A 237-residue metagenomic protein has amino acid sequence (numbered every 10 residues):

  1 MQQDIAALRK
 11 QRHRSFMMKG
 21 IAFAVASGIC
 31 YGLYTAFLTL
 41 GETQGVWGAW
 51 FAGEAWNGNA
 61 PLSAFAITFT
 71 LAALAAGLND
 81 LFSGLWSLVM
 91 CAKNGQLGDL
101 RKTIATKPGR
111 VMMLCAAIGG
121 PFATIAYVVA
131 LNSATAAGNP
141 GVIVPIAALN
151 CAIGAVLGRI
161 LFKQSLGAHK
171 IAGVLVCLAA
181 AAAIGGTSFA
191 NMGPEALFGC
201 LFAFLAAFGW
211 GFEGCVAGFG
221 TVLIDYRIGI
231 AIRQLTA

Functional and structural regions predicted by a protein language model:
M1-I118, T124-V128, S133, S165-I171 (+4 more regions): Membrane-interface interhelical linkers
G28, G32, A116-P121, A147-A148 (+1 more regions): Residue-level hotspots within the lipid-embedded alpha helices of multi-pass solute transporters
F37, A126, I153-L157, F212 (+1 more regions): Hydrophobic side-chain positions within alpha-helical transmembrane segments of multi-pass secondary transporters
F82, A123, I146-I160, V176 (+1 more regions): Alpha-helical transmembrane segments of compact multi-pass small-molecule transporters, enriched in specific families
A92-K93, A134, I160-L161, A180-A190 (+1 more regions): Helix-loop junctions at the membrane-solvent interface of multi-pass transporters, primarily the C-terminal
S133, A137-L149: Replace "multi-pass membrane enzymes" with "multi-pass membrane proteins
I153-G158, F162-T187, A196-A203: Transmembrane alpha-helical insertion/packing segments
F198-A203, W210, G214-F219, L223: Terminal transmembrane helical module of multi-pass membrane proteins
